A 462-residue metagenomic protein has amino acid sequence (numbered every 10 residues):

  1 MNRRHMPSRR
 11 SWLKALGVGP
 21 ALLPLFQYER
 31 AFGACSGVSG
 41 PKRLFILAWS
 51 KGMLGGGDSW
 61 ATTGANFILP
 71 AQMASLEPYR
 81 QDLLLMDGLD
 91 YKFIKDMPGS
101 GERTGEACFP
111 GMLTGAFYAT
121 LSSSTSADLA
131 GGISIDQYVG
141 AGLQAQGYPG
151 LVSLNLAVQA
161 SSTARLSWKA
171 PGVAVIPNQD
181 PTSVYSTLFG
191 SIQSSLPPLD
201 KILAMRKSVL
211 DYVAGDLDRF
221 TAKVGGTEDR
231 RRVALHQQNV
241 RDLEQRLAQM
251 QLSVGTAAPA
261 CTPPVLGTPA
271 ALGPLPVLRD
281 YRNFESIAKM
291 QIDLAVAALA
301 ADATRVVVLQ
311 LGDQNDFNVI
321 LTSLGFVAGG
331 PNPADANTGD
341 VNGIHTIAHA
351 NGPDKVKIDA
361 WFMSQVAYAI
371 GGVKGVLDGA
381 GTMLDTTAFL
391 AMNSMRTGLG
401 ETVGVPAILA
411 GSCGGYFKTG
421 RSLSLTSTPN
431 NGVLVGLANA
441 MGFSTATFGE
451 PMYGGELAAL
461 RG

Functional and structural regions predicted by a protein language model:
N2-G462: Ligand-binding pockets and gating/stacking loops
